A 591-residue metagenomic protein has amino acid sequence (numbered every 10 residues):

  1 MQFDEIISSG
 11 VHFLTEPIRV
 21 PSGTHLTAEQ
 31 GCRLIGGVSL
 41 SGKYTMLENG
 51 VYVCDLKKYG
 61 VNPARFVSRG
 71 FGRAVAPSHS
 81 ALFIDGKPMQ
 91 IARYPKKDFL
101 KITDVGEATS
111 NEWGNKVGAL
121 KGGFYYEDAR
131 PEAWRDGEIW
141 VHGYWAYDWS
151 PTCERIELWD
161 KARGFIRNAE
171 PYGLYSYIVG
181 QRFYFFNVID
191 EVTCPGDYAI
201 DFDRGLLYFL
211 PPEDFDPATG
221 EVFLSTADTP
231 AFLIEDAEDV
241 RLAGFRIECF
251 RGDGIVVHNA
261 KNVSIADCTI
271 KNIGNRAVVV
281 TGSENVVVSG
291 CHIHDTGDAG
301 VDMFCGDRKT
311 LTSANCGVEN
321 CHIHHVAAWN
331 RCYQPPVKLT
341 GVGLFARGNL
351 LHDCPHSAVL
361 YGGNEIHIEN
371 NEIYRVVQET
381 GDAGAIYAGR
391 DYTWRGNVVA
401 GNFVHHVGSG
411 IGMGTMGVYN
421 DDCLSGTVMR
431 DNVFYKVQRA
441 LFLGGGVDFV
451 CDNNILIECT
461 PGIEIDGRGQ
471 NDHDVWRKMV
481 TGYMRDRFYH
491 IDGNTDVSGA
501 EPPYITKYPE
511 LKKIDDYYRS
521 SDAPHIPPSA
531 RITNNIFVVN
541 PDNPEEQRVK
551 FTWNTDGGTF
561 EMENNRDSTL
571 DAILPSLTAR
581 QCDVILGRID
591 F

Functional and structural regions predicted by a protein language model:
Q2-H258, K271, R485, I491 (+3 more regions): Extracellular polysaccharide-degrading/modifying enzymes targeting complex plant/algal/animal polysaccharides
I6, V263-S264: Mature catalytic domains of secreted/periplasmic carbohydrate-active enzymes
F13-T15, P21, V286, H367 (+1 more regions): Acidic, glycine-rich calcium-binding repeat modules characteristic of RTX/beta-roll and related beta-solenoid repeat
Y94, E138-W145, Y177-V192, G290-H292 (+5 more regions): Short, charged, low-hydrophobicity "junction" segments
D253-V256, K271, N275-V280, H294-P575 (+1 more regions): Glycine- and acidic/polar-rich repeat regions and solenoidal domains
